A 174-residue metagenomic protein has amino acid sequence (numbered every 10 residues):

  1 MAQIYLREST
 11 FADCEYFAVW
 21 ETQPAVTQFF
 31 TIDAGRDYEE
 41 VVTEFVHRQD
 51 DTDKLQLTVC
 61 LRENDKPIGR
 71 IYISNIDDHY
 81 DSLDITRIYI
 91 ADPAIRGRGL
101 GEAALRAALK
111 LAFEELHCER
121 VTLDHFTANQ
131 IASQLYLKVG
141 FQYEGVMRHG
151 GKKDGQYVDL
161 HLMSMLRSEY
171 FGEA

Functional and structural regions predicted by a protein language model:
I4-V19: A short beta-loop-alpha structural element at the N-terminal edge of CoA-dependent acyl/N-acetyltransferase catalytic
E8-A12, A25-A94, L105, L111 (+2 more regions): Acetyl-CoA-dependent GNAT
G99-L105: Glycine-rich acyl-CoA binding loop
E102, A128-G145: Conserved active-site alpha-helix within GNAT-family acetyltransferase domains
E114-D124: Conserved GNAT acetyl-CoA-binding A-motif
L123-S133, G150-D154: Conserved beta-strand-loop-alpha-helix junction that forms the acyl-donor binding cleft
Q156-A174: Terminal substrate-recognition subdomain of acyl/acetyltransferases
